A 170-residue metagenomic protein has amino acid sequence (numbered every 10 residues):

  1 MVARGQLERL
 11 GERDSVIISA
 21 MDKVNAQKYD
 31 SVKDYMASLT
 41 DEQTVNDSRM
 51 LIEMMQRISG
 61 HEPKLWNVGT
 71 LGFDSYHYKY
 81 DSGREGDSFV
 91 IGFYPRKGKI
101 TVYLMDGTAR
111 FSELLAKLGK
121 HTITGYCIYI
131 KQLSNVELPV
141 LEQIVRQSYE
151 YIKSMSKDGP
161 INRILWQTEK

Functional and structural regions predicted by a protein language model:
Q6-L7, R13-K170: Charge-dense, helix-prone N-terminal extensions
